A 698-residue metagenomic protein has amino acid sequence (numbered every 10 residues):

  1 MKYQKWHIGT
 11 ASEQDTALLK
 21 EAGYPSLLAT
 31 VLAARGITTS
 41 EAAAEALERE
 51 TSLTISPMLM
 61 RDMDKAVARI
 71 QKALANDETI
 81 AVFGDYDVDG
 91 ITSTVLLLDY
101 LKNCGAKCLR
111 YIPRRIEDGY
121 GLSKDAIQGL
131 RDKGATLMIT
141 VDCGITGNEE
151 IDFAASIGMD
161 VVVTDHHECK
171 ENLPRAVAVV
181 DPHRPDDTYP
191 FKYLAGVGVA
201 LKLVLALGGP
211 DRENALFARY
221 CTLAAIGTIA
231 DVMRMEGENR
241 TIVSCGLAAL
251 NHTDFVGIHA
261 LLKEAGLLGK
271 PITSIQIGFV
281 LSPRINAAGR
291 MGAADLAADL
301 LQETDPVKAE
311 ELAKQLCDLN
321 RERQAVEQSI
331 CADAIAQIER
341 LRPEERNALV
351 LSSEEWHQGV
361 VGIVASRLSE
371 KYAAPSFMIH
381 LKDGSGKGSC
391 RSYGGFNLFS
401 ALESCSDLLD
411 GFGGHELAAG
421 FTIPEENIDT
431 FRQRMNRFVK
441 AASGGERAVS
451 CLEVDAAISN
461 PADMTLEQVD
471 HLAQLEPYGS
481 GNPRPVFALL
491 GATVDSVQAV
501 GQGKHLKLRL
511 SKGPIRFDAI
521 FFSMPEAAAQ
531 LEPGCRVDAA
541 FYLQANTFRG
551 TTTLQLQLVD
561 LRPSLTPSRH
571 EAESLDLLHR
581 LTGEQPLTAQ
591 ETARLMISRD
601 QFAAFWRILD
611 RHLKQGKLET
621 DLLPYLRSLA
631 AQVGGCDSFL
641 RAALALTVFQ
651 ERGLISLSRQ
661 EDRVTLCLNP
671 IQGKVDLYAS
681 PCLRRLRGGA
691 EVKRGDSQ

Functional and structural regions predicted by a protein language model:
K2, G9-Q14, L18-L137, I157-G158 (+3 more regions): Hydrophobic helix-and-loop "lid/oligomerization" segment in the mid-to-C-terminal part of catalytic domains
Q71-K72, E168-D181, R340, L510-P514: Acidic-glycine-rich active-site phosphate/pyrophosphate-binding loop
Y86-G90, C143, H166-H167, P182 (+3 more regions): Generic detector of well-ordered alpha-helical packing
L96, P174-R212, F217-I229, D600-F605: Short alpha-helices
K102, R240-I335, A348, E370 (+2 more regions): Acidic, two-metal ion nucleic-acid-processing modules in DNA metabolism proteins
I127, I151-D152, L646: Short amphipathic alpha-helical segments and helix-helix/interface helices
V141-L194: Histidine/acidic-residue-rich, glycine-tolerant segments that coordinate divalent metal ions
H166-H167, H357, H415, H505: Histidine-centered active-site/metal-ligand motif
